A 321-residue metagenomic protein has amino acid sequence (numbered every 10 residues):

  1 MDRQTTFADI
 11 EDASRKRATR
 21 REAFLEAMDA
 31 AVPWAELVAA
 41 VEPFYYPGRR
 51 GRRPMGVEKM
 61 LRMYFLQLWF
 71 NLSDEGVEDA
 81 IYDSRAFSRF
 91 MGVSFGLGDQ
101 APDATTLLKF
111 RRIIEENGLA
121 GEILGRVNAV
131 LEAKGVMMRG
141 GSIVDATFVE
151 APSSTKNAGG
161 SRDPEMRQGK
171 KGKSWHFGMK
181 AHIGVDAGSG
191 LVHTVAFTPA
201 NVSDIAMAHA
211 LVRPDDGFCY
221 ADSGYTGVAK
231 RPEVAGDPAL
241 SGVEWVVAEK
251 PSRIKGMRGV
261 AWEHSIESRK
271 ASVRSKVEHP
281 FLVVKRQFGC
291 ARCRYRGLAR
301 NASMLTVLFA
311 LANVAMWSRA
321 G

Functional and structural regions predicted by a protein language model:
M1-A35, E42-P43, W317: Charged, often Cys/His-bearing segments associated with DNA-binding zinc-finger transcription factors
D2-A8, V57, L61, E75 (+5 more regions): Polybasic low-complexity intrinsically disordered regions
R3-Q4, E11, G217-F218, S223-T306: Helix-centered, glycine/charged polyanion-binding patches within enzymatic domains that contact phosphate-containing
E36, Y45, M60, E78-D79 (+1 more regions): A detector of single, family-specific signature residues that are central to catalytic or substrate-handling motifs
V38-E58: An N-terminal domain-cap segment
Y46-R52, F95, Y295-L298: A short glycine/serine-rich beta->alpha loop
K59-N71: Alpha-helical support elements that line or immediately flank enzyme active sites and cofactor-binding pockets
S88: Active-site-proximal cofactor/substrate-binding loop regions of enzyme domains
